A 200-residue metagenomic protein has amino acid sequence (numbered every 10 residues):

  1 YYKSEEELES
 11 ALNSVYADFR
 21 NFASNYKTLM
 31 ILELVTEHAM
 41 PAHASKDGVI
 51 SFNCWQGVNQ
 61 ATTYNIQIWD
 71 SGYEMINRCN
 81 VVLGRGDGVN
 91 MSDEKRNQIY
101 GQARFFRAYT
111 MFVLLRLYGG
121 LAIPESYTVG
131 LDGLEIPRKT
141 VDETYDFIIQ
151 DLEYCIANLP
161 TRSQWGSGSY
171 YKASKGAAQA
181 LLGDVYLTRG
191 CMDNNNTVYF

Functional and structural regions predicted by a protein language model:
Y1-S4, I148, G183: Bacterial Sec-dependent N-terminal signal peptides
E5, E9-A23, A44-Y118, G133-D146 (+1 more regions): Conserved, well-structured interaction surfaces
W69-D70, W165-S174, M192-F200: Outer-membrane beta-barrel proteins
L115-R116, A122, S163, T188-T197: Short coil/turn linking the two alpha-helices of tandem helical-hairpin repeats
G120, P124, S169-A177: Aromatic-lined, polymer-binding surfaces characteristic of secreted/periplasmic polysaccharide-degrading enzymes
E125-T128, R138, A180, D193-F200: Acidic, serine/threonine/proline-rich low-complexity intrinsically disordered regions
